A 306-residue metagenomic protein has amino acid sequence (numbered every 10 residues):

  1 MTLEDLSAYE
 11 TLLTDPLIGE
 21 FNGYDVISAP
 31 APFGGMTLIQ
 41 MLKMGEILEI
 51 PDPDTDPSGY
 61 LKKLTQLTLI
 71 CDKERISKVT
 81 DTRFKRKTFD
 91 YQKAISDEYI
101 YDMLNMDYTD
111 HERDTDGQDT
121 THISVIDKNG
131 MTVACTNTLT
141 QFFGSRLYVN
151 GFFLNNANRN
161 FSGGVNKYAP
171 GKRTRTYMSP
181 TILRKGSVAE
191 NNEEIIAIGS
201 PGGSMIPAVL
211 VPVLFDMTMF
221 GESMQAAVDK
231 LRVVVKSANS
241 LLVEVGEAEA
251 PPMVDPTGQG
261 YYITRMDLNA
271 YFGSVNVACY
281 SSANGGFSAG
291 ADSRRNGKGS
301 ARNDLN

Functional and structural regions predicted by a protein language model:
M1-A31, M106-T115, I123-N129: Accessory "access/gating" subregions that flank catalytic or transport cores
D25-A31, L38-M44, S124, T132-T136 (+3 more regions): Short, well-ordered beta-strand elements
A29-P32, E112-D116, A169-R175, R265-A270: Short Gly/Pro-enriched turn/cap motifs at secondary-structure boundaries
I47-T138, L147: Internal maturation/activation junctions in enzymes
S77, D81, K85, N129 (+3 more regions): Extended C-terminal subregions enriched in glycine
Q118, E247-N306: Cofactor-centric catalytic regions
I126, M131-I196, P207, F220 (+1 more regions): Active-site rim segments in enzyme catalytic domains, especially the processed small/beta chain of N-terminal
S200-E222: Alpha-helical support elements that line or immediately flank enzyme active sites and cofactor-binding pockets
